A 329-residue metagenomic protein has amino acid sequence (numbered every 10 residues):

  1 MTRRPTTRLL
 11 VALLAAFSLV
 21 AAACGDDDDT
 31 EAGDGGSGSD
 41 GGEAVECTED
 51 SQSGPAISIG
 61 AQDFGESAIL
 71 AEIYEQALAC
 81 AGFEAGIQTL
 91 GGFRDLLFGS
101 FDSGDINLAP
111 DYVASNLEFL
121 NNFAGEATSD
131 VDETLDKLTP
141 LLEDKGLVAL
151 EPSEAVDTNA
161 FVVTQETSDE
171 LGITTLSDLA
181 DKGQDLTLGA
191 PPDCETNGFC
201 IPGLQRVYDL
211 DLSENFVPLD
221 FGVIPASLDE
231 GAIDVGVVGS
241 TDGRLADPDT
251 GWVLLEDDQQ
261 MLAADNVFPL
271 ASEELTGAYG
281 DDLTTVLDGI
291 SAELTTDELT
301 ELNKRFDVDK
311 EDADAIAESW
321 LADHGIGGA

Functional and structural regions predicted by a protein language model:
M1-A21: Sec-dependent bacterial lipoprotein signal peptides
L14-A15, G25-E49, S53: Short, low-complexity, disordered segments immediately C-terminal to signal peptides in bacterial exported proteins
G54-A56, E66, V207, D282-A329: An extracytoplasmic/periplasmic, membrane-proximal ligand-sensing/linker region
G54-G91, S153-P225, E230, D297 (+1 more regions): Bilobed "Venus flytrap"/periplasmic-binding protein-like clamshell domains and structurally analogous long
Q88-I106, V113-E118: Acidic helix-start/capping segments at beta-turn-to-alpha-helix junctions
V113-G125, T134-L138, S227-L254: A ligand-binding cleft/hinge motif common to bilobed small-molecule-binding domains
A127, L138-A160, Q259: A structural signal for short loop-to-beta-strand junctions that line the ligand-binding cleft of periplasmic/secreted
N159-D169, D265-Y279: A bilobed periplasmic-binding-protein/Venus flytrap-type ligand-binding module shared by bacterial periplasmic
